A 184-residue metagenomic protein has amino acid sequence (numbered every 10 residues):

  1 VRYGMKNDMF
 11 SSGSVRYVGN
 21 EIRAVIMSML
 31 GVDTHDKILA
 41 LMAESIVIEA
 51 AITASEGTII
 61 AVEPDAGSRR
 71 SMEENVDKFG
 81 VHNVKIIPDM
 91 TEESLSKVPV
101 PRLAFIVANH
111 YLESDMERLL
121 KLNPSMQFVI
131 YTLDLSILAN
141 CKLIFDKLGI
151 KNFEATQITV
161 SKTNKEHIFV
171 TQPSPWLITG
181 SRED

Functional and structural regions predicted by a protein language model:
V1-L39, R70-E74, K78, F169: Class I SAM-dependent transferase core
S28-D33, I52-T53, S96-V98: Glycine-rich helix-loop-beta junction characteristic of Rossmann-like nucleotide cofactor-binding loops
E44-E56: Conserved SAM-binding loop of SAM-dependent methyltransferases across substrates and taxa, primarily the Class I
E56-V62, F128: Short beta-strand element of Class I
V62-L103: S-adenosyl-L-methionine
E63-S68, A108-Y111, L133: Short beta->alpha hinge that forms the Motif I/post-I loop of the SAM-binding pocket
V100-A108, Q127: Short SAM/SAH-binding signature in class I
M116-W176: C-terminal substrate-binding/active-site "lid" region of AdoMet-derived donor-dependent transferases
